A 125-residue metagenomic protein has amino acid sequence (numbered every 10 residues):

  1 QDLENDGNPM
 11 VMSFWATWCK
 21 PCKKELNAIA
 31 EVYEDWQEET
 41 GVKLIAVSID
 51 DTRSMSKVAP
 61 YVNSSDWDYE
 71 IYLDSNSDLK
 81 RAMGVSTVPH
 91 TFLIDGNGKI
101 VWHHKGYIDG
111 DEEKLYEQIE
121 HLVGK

Functional and structural regions predicted by a protein language model:
Q1-M10: A short beta-strand-turn-helix
V11-M12, L44: Hydrophobic beta-strand anchors of alpha/beta hydrolase catalytic cores
F14-E31: Conserved redox-active cysteine motifs that mediate thiol-disulfide chemistry, especially di-cysteine Cys-X(1-2)-Cys
A16-P21, I49-R53, S77-L79, I108: Solvent-exposed loop/turn segments at secondary-structure junctions within structured extracellular/periplasmic domains
A30, M55-A59: Short, surface-exposed alpha-helical segments at coil->helix boundaries
G41-M55, D68-N76: Thiol-based oxidoreductase modules, predominantly thioredoxin-like and allied folds used for disulfide exchange
A59-N97: Short, internal strand/loop/helix patches that form the active-site neighborhood or redox-interaction surface
L93-K125: Thiol-/selenol-based redox modules, centered on thioredoxin-like and closely related oxidoreductase domains
